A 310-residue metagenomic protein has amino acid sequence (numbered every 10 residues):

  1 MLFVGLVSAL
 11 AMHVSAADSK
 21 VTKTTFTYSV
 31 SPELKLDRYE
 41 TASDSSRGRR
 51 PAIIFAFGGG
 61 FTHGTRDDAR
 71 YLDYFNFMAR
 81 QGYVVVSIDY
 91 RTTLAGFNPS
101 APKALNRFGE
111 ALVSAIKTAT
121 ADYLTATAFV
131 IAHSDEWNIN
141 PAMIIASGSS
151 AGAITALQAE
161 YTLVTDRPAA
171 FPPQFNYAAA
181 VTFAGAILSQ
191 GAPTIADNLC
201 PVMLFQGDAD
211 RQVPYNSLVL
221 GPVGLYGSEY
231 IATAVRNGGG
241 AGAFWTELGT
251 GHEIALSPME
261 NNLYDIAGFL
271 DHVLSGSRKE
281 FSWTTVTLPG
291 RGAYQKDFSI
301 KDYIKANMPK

Functional and structural regions predicted by a protein language model:
A17-G48: N-terminal cap/lid segment of alpha/beta-hydrolase-fold proteins
G48-G60: Short beta-strand element of the alpha/beta-hydrolase
G60-H63, V85, F129: Serine-hydrolase catalytic-loop signature spanning alpha/beta hydrolases and amidase-signature enzymes
R66-I88, A95: Short amphipathic alpha-helix adjacent to the substrate-entry channel of hydrolases
L105-D135: Alpha/beta-hydrolase active-site loop
A126-N198: Primarily recognizes the serine-hydrolase "nucleophile elbow" in alpha/beta-hydrolase and SGNH/GDSL folds
A169-G238: The feature captures the conserved acid-bearing segment of alpha/beta-hydrolase catalytic domains
R236-K310: C-terminal catalytic histidine-bearing segment of alpha/beta-hydrolase fold enzymes
